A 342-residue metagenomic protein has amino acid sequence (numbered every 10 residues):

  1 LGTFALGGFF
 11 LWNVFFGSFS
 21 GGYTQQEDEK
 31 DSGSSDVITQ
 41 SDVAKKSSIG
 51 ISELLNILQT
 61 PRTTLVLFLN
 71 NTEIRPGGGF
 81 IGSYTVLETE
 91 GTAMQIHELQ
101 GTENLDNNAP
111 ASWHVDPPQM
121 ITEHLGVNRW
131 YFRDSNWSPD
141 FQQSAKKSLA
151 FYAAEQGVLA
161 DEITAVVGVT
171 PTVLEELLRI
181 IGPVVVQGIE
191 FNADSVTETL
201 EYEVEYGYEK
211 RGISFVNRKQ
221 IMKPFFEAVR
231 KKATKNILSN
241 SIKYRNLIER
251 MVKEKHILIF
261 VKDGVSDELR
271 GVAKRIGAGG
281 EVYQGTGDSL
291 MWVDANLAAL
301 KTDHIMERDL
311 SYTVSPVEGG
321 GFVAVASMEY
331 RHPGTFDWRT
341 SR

Functional and structural regions predicted by a protein language model:
L1-G2, L6-R342: Non-catalytic, solvent-exposed segments at the cell envelope interface
